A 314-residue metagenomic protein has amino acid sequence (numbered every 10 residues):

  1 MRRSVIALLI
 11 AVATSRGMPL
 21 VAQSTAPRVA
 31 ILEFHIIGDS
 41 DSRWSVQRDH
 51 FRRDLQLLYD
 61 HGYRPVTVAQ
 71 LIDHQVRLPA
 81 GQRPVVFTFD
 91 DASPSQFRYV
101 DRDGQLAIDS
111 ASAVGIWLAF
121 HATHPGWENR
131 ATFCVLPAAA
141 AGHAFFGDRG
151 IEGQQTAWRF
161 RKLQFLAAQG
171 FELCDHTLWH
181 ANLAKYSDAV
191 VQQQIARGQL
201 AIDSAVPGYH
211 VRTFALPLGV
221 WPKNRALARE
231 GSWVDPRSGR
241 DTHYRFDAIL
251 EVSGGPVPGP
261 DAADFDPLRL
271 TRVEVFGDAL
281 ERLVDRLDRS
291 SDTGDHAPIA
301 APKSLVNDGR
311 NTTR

Functional and structural regions predicted by a protein language model:
S4-R16: Bacterial N-terminal signal peptides
L20-T88, S93-D101, K185-R314: C-terminal active-site subregion of NodB/CE4 polysaccharide deacetylases
T25, L78, F120-E128, G153-C174 (+2 more regions): Acidic (Asp/Glu)-rich catalytic clusters
A30-E33, Y63-A69, V86, D109-T156 (+4 more regions): Short, well-structured secondary-structure segments
R43-D54, A92-Q96, G115-F133, A157-F165: Short, charge-rich amphipathic segments
L106-A107, A113, F146-E172, L178-P207 (+1 more regions): Alpha-helical scaffold elements lining the catalytic groove of polysaccharide deacetylases
